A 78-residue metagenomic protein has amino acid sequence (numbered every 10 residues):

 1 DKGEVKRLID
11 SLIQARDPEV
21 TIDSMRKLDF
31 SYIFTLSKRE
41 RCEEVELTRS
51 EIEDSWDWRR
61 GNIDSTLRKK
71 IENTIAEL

Functional and structural regions predicted by a protein language model:
D1-S24, D54-N73, E77: Negatively charged, low-complexity tracts enriched in Asp/Glu with abundant Ser/Thr
L28-Y32: A short, glycine/Asx- and small/polar-enriched loop/turn that sits immediately N-terminal to a beta-strand
T35, R39-E46: Acidic, low-complexity, intrinsically disordered interaction modules
R41, I52-D54: Generic "edge-of-domain/loop-turn" microfeature
